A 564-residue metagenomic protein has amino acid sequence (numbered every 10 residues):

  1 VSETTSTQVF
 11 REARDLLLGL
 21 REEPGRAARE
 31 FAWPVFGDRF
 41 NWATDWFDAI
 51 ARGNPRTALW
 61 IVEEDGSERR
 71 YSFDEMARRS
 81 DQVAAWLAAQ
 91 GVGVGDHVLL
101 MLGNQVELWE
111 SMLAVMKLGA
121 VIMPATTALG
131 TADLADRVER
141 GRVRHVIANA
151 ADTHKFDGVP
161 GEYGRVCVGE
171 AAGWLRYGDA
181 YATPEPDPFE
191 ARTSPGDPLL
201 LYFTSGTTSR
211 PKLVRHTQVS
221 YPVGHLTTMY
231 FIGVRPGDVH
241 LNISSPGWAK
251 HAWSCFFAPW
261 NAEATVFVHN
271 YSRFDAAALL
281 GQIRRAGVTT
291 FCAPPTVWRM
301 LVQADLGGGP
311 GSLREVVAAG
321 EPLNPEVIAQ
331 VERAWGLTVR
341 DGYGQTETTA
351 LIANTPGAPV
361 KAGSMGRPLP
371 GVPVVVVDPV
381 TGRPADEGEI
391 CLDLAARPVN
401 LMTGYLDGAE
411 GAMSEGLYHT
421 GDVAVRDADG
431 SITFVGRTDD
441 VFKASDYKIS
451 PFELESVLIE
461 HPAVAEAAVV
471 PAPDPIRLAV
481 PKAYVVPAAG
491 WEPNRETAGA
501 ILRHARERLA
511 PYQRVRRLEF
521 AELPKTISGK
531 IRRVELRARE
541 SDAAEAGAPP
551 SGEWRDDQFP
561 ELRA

Functional and structural regions predicted by a protein language model:
P55-T57, A172-G173, A182-F203, S209-R210 (+2 more regions): Conserved pre-ATP/AMP-binding loop-to-beta segment of ANL
R69-D74, R192, L199-V223: Conserved AMP-binding A3 loop
L129-G130, D136, V146-N149, F291 (+5 more regions): AMP-binding/adenylate-forming catalytic core of the ANL superfamily
P222-V239, P246-T289, A304: Conserved AMP-binding/adenylation subdomain of ANL enzymes
N261, V288-C292, V302-K361, P373 (+1 more regions): Gly/Ser/Thr-rich phosphate-binding loop
G336, A396-V423, D427, T438 (+4 more regions): Conserved ANL (AMP-binding/adenylate-forming) active-site segment centered on the GW(Y/F)…HTG consensus within
P368-G371, T381-S414, I449, A543-E545: Conserved ATP/PPi-binding loop(s) of AMP-dependent carboxylate-activating enzymes
L509-I531, P549-A564: AMP-binding/adenylate-forming catalytic domain of the ANL superfamily
